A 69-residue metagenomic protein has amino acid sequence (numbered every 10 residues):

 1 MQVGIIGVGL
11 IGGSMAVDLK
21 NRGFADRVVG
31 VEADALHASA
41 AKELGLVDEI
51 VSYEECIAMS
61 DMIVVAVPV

Functional and structural regions predicted by a protein language model:
M1-Y53: NAD(P)+-binding Rossmann beta1-loop-alpha1 motif at the extreme N-terminus of oxidoreductases
Y53-V69: Rossmann-like NAD(P)-binding element
